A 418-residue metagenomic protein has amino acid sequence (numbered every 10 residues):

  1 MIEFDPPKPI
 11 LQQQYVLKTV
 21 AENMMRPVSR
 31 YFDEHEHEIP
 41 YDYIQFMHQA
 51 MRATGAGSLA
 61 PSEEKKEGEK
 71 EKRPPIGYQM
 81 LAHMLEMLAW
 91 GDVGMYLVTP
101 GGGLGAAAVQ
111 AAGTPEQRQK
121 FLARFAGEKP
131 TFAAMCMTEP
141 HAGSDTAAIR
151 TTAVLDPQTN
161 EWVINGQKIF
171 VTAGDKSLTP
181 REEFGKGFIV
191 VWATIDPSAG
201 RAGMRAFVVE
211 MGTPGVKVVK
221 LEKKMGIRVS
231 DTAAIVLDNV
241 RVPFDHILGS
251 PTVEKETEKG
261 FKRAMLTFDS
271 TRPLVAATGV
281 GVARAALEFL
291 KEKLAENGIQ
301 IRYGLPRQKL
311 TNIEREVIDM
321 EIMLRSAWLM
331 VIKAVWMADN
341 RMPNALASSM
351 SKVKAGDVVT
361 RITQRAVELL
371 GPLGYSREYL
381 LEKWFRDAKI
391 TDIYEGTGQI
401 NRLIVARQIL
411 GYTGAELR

Functional and structural regions predicted by a protein language model:
M1-A89, A112, E128, D156 (+1 more regions): Alpha-helical interface subdomain recognition
H37, P74-I76, M95-G103, T138-E139: Active-site nucleophile and cofactor-binding loops and adjacent substrate-binding regions of central metabolic enzymes
A82, E86, V93-E116, G143 (+1 more regions): N-terminal glycine-rich flavin-associated loop
W90-V93, A142, I169-K176, I227 (+2 more regions): Glycine-rich phosphate/pyrophosphate-binding beta-alpha loops
E128-M137, W192: A short, Trp-centered hydrophobic/proline-enriched beta-strand micro-motif
H141-S144, T179-E182, D196-S198, K224-D231: Short Gly/Pro-enriched turn/cap motifs at secondary-structure boundaries
E161, N165-K217: A short core secondary-structure module
G212-L221, A234-R272, L287-K309, I332: A glycine-rich, basic-preceded beta-loop-alpha segment at the flavin cofactor/substrate interface of flavin-utilizing
